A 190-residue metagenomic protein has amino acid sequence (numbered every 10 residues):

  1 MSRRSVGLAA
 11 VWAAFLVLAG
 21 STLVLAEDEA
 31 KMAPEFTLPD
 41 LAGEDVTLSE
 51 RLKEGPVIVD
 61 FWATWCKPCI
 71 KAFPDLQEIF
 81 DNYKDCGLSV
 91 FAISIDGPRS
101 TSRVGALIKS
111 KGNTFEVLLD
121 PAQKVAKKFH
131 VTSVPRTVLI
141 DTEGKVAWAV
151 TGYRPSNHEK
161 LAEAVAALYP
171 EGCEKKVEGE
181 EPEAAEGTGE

Functional and structural regions predicted by a protein language model:
M1-S5: N-terminal secretory signal peptides that target proteins for export/translocation
A9-S21: Bacterial N-terminal signal peptides
V24-A26: Boundary at the C-terminal end of the N-terminal hydrophobic targeting segment
F36-V57: A short beta-strand-turn-helix
G55-V57, F61-W65, S133: Short pre-active-site segment immediately N-terminal to redox-active cysteine/selenocysteine motifs in thiol-based
I70-K111, P121-K128: Structural microenvironment flanking redox-active thiols in thiol-disulfide oxidoreductases
A106-T114, D120-A166: Thiol/disulfide oxidoreductase modules built on the thioredoxin-like
P170-E190: Non-globular targeting/processing and membrane-anchoring segments
